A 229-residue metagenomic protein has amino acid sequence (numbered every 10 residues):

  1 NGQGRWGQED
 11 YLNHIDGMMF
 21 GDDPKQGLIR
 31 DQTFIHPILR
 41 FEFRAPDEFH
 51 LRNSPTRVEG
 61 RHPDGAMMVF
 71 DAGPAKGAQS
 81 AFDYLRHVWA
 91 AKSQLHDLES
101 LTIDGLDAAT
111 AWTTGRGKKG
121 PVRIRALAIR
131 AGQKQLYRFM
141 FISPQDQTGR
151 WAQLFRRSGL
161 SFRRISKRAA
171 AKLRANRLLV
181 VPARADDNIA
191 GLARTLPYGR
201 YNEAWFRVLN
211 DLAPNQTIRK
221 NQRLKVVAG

Functional and structural regions predicted by a protein language model:
N1-N188, T195, A204, D211 (+1 more regions): Extracytoplasmic and endomembrane cell-envelope/extracellular-matrix remodeling and assembly machinery
N202-G229: Extracellular LysM carbohydrate-binding repeats and other cell-envelope/extracellular binding modules
